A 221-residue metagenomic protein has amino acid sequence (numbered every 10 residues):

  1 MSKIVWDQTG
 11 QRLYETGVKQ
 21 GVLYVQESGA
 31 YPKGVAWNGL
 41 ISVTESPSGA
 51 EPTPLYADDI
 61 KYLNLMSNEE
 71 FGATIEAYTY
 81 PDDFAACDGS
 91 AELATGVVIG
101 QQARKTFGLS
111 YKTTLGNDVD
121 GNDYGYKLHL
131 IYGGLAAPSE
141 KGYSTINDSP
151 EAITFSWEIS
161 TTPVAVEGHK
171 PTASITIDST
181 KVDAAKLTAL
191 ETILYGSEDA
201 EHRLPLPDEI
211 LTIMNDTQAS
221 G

Functional and structural regions predicted by a protein language model:
M1-P47: Polar/acidic, low-complexity leader/linker segments enriched in S/T/G and N/D
E15-V25, S42, G108-K112, Y126-Y132 (+1 more regions): Ordered hydrophobic segments in well-structured contexts
K19-L23, L40, L109, A136 (+2 more regions): Generic hydrophobic, helix-prone segments enriched in Leu/Val/Ile
E45-P47, P52-F84, S149-V164: Oligomerization/assembly interface segments of phage tail-like spikes and tubes
K61-S139: Structured, beta-strand-rich domain cores that present glycine/charged loop surfaces used to bind extended ligands
P138-G221: Mixed-charge, glycine-accented linear interaction segment located at domain edges/termini
